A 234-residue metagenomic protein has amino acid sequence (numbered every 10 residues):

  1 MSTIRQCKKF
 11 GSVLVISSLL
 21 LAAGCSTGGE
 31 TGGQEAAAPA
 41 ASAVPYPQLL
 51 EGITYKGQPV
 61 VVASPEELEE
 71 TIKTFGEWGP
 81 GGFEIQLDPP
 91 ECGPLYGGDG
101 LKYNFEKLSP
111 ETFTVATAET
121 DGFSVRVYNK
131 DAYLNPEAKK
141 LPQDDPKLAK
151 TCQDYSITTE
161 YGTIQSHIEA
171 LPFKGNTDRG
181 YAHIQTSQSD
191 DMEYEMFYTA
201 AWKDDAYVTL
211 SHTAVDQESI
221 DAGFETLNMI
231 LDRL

Functional and structural regions predicted by a protein language model:
S2-L14: Bacterial N-terminal signal peptides that target proteins for export
L21-G24: C-terminal motif of bacterial Sec signal peptides marking the signal peptidase cleavage site
S26-G29: Bacterial signal peptide processing site
G32-G57: N-terminal low-complexity, Pro/Thr/Ser-rich intrinsically disordered segments that act as propeptides or flexible
Y46-L49, E137, D144, G223-I230: Stable alpha-helical elements in mature extracytoplasmic
I53-G57, I72-F75, C152, S156 (+1 more regions): Sec/Tat-exported extracytoplasmic proteins
L68-S189, Y194: A small/polar (G/S/T-enriched), proline-flanked helix-loop surface module common in exported/cell-envelope proteins
T163-L234: A short, solvent-exposed beta-edge/loop patch
